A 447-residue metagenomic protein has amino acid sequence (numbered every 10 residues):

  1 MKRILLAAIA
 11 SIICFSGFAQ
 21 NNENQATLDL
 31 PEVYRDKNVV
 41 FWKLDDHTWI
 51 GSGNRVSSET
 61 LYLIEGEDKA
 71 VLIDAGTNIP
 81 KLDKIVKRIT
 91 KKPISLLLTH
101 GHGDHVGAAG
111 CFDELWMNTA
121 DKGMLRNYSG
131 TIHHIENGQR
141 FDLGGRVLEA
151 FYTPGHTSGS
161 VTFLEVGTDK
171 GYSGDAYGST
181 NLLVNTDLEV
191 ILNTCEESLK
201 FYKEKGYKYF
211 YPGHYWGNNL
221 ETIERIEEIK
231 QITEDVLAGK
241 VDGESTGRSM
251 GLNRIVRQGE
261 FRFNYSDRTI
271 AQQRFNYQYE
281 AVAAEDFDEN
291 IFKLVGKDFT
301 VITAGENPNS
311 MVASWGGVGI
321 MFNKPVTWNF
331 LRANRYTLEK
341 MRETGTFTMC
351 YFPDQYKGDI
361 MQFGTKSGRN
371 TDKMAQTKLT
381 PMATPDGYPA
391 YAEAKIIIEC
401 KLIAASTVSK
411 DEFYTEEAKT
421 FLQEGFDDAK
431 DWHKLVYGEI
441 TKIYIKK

Functional and structural regions predicted by a protein language model:
M1-N21: Bacterial Sec-dependent N-terminal signal peptides
Q20-P31, L199-Y279: Accessory terminal helices/loops
Y34, W42-L44, I64, G138-G144 (+2 more regions): Short acidic-hydrophobic surface loop/beta-edge motif
Y34-R88, T162-A176: Conserved beta-strand hairpin/beta-sheet module of binuclear metal-dependent hydrolase folds, prominently
D45-I50, R146-E149, K297: Short, hydrophobic/aromatic-rich segments at coil-to-beta transitions
A70, T77-N78, V147-Y152, S158-D242: Metallo-beta-lactamase
T77-L143, E234-A238, D242: Active-site HxH/HxHxD metal-binding segment of metal-dependent hydrolases
Y279-K447: Active-site-proximal mixed secondary-structure blocks
